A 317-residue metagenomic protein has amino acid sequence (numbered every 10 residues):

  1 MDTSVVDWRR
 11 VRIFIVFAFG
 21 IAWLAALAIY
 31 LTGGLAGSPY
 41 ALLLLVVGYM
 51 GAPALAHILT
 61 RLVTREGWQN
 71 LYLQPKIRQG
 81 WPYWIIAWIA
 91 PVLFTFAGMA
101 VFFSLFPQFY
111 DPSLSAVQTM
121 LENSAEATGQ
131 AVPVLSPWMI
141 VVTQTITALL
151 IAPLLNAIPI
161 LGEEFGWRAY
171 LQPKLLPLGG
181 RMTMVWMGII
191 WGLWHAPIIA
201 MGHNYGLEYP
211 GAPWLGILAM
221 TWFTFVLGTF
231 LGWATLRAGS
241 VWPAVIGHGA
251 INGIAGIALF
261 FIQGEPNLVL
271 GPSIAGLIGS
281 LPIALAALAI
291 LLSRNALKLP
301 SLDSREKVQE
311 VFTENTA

Functional and structural regions predicted by a protein language model:
M1-W8: Short, Lys/Arg-rich, polar N-terminal cytosolic tail immediately upstream of the first transmembrane signal-anchor
D2, Y30-A36, L42-V92, V101-N123 (+2 more regions): Membrane-helix interface linkers and caps
R10-W23, I86-F94: Alpha-helical transmembrane segments
L62, L207-I217, G247-A317: C-terminal membrane module of polytopic membrane proteins
I85-F109, M187-I190, G232-R237, V241-H248: Hydrophobic alpha-helical membrane-insertion segments
A125-Q130, I199-A212: Membrane-interface interhelical connector segments
E126-N156, I217-L227, S280: Hydrophobic alpha-helical transmembrane segments
I160-L193, G232, L236-S240: Membrane-interface helix/loop boundary segments of multi-pass membrane proteins
